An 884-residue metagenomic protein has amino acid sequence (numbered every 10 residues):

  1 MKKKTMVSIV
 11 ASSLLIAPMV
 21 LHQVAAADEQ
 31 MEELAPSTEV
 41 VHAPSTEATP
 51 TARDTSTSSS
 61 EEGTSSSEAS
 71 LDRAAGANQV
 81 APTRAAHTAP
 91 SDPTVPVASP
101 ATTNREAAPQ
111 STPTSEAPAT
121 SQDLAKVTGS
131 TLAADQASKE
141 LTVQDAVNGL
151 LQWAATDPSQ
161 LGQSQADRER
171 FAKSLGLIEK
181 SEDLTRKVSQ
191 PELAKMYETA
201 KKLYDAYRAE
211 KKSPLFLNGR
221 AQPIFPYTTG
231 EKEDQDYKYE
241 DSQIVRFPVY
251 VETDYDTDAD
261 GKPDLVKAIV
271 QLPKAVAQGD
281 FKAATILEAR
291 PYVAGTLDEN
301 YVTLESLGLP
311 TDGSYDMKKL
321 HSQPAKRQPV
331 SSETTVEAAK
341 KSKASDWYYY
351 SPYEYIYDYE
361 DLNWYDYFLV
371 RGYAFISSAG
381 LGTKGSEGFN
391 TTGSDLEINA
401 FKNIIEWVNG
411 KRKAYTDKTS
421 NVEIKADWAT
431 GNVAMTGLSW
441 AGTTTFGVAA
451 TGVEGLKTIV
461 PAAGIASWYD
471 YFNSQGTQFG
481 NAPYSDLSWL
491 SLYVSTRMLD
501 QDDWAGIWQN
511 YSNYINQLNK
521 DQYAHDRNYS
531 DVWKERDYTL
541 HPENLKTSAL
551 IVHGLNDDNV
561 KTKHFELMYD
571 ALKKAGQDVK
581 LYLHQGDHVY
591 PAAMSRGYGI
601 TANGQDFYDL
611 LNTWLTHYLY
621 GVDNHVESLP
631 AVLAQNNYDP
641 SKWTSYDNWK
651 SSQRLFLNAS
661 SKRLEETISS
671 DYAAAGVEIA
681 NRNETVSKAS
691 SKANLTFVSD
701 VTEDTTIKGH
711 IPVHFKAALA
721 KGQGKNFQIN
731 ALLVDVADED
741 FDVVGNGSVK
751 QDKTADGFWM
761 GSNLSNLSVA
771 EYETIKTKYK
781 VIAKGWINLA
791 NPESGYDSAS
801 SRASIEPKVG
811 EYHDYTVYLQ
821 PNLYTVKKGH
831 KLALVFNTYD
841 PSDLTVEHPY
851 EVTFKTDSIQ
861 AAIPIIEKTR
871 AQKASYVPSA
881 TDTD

Functional and structural regions predicted by a protein language model:
K2-V24: Sec-dependent N-terminal signal peptides of Gram-positive bacterial secreted proteins and lipoproteins
Q23-A133: Low-complexity, acidic Ser/Thr/Pro-rich repeat tracts that form intrinsically disordered stalk/linker regions of very
D123, T128-F225, T229, D234-Y237 (+12 more regions): Accessory cap/linker subdomain of secreted extracellular hydrolases
Y250, K262-A277, T285: A short loop-to-beta-strand scaffold at the N-terminal edge of the catalytic core in hydrolase folds
F281-P291, L832: Short beta-strand element of the alpha/beta-hydrolase
L545, I551-H553, D557: Short beta-strand/loop motif that positions the catalytic acidic residue of the alpha/beta-hydrolase fold
D558-F565: Conserved alpha/beta-hydrolase "acid-adjacent" motif
H625-D884: Glycine/threonine-rich phosphate-binding loop and adjacent beta-strand/alpha-helix elements that clamp
